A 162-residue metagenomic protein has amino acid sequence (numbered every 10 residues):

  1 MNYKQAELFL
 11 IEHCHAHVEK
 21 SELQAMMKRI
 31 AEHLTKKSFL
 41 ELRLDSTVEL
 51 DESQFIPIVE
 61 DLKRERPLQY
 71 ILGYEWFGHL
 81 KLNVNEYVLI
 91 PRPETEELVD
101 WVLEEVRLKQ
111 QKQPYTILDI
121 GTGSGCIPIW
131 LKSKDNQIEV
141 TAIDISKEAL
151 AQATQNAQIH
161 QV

Functional and structural regions predicted by a protein language model:
M1-F55: A short N-terminal interaction module
H13, N85, V140: Short, flexible active-site loop motifs that bind/organize anionic cofactors or intermediates
S21, K37-S38, R66, K109 (+1 more regions): Secondary-structure boundary/capping positions in well-ordered alpha/beta enzyme cores
E22, M26, E94, T116: Amphipathic alpha-helical recognition patches that constitute DNA-binding helices
E32-E105: Conserved AdoMet
E97-V162: Conserved SAM/SAH cofactor-binding pocket of Class I
